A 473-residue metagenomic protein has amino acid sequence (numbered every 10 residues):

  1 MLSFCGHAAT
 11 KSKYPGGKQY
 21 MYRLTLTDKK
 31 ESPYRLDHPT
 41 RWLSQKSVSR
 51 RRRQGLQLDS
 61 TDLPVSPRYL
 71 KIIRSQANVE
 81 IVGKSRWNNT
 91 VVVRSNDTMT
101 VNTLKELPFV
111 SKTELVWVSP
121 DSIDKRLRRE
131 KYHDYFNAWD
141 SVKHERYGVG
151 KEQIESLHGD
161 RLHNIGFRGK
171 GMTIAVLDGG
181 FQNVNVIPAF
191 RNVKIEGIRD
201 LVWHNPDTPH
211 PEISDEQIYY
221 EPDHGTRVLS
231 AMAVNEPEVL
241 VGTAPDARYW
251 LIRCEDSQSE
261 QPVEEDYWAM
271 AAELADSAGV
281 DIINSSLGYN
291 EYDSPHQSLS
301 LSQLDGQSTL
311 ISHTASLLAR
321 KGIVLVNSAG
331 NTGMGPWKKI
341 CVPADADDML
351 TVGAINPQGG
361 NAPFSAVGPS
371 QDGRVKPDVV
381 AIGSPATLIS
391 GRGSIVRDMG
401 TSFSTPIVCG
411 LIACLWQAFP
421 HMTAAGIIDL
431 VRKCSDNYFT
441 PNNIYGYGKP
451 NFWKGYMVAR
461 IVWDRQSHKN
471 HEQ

Functional and structural regions predicted by a protein language model:
M1-P15, Q473: Bacterial Sec-dependent N-terminal signal peptides
G6, K151, A278-N284, Q417-Q473: C-terminal subdomain of the subtilisin-like protease fold in secreted/lumenal serine endopeptidases
A9-Y14, I81-S85, T100, K125-V176 (+5 more regions): N-terminal domain-start motif of subtilase-like serine proteases
K11-H133: Inhibitory N-terminal propeptides of secreted protease zymogens
G17, R161-E264, A278-D281, S294 (+5 more regions): Subtilisin-like serine protease catalytic core
R23, G83, T90-R94, E114 (+13 more regions): Structural recognition of the beta-strand scaffold that forms the well-ordered cores of secreted hydrolase catalytic
H163, N235-E238, L251-D345, Q371-R374 (+2 more regions): Substrate-binding/access-modulating region of protease and related hydrolase catalytic domains
D178, R199, A344-Q417, H421 (+1 more regions): Extracellular S/T/G-rich loop segment that most often corresponds to the catalytic His/Ser-adjacent loop
